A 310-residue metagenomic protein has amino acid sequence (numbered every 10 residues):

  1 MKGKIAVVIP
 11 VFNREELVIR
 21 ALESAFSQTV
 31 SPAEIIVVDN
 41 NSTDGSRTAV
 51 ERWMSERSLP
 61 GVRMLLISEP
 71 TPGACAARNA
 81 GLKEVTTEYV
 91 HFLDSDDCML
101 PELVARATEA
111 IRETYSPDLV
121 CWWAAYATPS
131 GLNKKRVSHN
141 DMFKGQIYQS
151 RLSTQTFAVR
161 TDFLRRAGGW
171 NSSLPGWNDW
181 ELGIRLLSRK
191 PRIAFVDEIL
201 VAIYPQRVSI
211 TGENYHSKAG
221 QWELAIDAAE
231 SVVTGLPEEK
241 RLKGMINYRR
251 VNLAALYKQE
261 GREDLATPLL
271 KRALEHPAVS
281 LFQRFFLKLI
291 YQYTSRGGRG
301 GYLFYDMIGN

Functional and structural regions predicted by a protein language model:
M1-H216, G298: Nucleotide-sugar donor-binding/catalytic module of glycosyltransferases that assemble extracellular/cell-envelope
P205-N310: C-terminal subregions of glycosyltransferases and related glycan-biosynthesis enzymes
